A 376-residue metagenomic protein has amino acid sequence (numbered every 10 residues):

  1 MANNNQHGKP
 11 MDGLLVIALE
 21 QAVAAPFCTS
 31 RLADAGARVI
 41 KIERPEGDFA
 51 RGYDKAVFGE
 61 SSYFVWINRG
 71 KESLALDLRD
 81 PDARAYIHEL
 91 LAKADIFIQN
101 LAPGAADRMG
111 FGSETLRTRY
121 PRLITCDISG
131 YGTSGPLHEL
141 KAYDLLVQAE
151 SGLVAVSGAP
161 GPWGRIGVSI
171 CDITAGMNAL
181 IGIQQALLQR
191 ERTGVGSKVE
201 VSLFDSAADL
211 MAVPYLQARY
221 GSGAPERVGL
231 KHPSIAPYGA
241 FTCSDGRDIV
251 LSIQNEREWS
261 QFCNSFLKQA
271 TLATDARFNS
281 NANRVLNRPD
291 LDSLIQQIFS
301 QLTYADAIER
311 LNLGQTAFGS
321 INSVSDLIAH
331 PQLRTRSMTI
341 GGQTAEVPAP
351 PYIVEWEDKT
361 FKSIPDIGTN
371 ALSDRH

Functional and structural regions predicted by a protein language model:
M1-V195, L294, N370-H376: N-terminal helix-loop segment corresponding to the beta1-alpha1 unit of nucleotide/adenylate-binding folds
A2, S337-H376: Flexible, small-/acidic-enriched active-site or ligand-binding loops
E46, G132, L203-A208, D245-R247 (+2 more regions): Glycine-rich beta-alpha junction loops
F64, V228-P233, G239-A240, L251 (+3 more regions): Short Gly/Pro-enriched turn/cap motifs at secondary-structure boundaries
T133, G161-V168, E191-A207, E226-P233 (+1 more regions): Conserved Rossmann-fold dehydrogenase catalytic segment
G176-G196, D209-Y220, C263-Q269, A273: Oxidoreductase and adenylate-handling cofactor-binding alpha/beta cores
P237-G314, F318: Aromatic-enriched alpha-helical interface/lid elements that frame and gate functional surfaces
T303-E355: C-terminal core of ALDH-fold dehydrogenases
